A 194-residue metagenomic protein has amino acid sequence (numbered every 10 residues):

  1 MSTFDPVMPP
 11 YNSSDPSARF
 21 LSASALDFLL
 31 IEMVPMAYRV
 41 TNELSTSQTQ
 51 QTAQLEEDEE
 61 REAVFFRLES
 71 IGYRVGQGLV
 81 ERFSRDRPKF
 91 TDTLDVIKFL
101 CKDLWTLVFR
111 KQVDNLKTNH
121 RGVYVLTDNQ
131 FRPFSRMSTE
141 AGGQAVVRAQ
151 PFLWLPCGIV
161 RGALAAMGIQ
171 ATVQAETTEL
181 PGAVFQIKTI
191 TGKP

Functional and structural regions predicted by a protein language model:
M1-Q150, G192-P194: N-terminal accessory segment detector
N115-L116, V173-T178: Short beta-strand
G122, M167-A171, P181-A183: Core residues of folded domains in eukaryotic genome-function proteins
V125-T127, T172-Q174, V184-K188: Beta-strand cores of modular interaction/reader domains in eukaryotic scaffold and signaling proteins, especially PDZ
L153-W154: Mixed-charge (polyampholyte) low-complexity IDRs
C157-Q170: Mixed-charge, glycine-accented linear interaction segment located at domain edges/termini
L180-P194: C-terminal helix/juxtamembrane-tail motif
